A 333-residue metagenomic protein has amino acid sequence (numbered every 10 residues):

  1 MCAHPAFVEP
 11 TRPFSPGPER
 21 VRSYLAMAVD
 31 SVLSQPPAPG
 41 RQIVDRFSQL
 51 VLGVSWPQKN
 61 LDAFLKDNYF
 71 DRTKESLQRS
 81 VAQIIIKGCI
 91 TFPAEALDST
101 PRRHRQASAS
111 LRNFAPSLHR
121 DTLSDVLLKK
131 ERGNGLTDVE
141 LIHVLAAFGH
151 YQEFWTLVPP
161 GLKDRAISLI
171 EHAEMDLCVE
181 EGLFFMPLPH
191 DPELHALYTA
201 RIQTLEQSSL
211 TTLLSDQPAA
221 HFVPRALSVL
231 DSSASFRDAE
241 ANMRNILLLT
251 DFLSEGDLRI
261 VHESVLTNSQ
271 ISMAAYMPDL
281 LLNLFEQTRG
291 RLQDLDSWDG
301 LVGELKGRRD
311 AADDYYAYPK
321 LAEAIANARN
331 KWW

Functional and structural regions predicted by a protein language model:
C2, L33-S48: Generic detector of bulky aromatic hydrophobic side chains
A3-P36: Charge-enriched, short contiguous segments at helix-coil
R41-W333: Non-catalytic all-alpha helical scaffold/repeat segments
